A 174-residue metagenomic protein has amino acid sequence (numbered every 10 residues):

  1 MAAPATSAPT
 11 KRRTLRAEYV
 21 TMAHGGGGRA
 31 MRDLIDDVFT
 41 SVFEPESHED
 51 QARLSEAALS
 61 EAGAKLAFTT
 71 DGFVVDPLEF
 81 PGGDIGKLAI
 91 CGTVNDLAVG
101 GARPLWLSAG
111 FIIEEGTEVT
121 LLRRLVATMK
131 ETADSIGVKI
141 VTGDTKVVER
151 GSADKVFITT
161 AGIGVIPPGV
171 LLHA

Functional and structural regions predicted by a protein language model:
M1-V38: N-terminal amphipathic/basic leader segments beginning at the initiator methionine
T21, R29-A174: Glycine-rich phosphate/pyrophosphate-binding loop regions near the starts of catalytic domains
